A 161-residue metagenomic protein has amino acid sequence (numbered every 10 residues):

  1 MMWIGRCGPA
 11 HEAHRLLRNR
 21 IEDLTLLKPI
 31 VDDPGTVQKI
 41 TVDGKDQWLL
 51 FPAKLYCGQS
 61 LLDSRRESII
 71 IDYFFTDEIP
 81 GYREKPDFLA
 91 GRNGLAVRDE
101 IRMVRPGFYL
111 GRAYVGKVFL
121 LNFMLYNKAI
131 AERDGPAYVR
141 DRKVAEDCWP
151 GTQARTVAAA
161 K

Functional and structural regions predicted by a protein language model:
M1-K161: Soluble ligand-binding/transfer domains with enclosed cavities or grooves
